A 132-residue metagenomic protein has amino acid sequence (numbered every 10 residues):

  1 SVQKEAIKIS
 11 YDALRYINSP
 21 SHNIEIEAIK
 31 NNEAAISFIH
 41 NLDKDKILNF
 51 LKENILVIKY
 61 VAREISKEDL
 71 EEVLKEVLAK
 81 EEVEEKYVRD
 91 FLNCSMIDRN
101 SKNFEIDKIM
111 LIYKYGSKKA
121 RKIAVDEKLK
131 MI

Functional and structural regions predicted by a protein language model:
S1-I132: Alpha-helical scaffold segments
